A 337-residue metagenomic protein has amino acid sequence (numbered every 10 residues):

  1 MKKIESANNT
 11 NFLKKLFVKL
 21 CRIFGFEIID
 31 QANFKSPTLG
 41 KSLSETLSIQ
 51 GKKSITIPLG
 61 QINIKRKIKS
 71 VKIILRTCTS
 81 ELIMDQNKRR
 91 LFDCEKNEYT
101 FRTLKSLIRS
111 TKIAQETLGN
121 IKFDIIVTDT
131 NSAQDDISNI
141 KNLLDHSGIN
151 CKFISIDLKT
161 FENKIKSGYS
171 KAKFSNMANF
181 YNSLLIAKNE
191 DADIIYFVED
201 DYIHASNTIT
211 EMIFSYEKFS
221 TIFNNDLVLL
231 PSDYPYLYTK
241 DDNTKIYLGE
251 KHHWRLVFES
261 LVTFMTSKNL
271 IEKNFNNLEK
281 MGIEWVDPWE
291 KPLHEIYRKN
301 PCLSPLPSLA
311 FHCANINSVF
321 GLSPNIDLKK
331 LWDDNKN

Functional and structural regions predicted by a protein language model:
M1-T56: Membrane-proximal basic amphipathic "stem/tether" segments
K67, K72-R102: A solvent-exposed, charged loop/short amphipathic helix patch at secondary-structure junctions
V71-L75, L107, F123-V127: Hydrophobic targeting segments
L91-Y99, T103-I121: Short, acidic, metal-binding catalytic loop of nucleotide-sugar glycosyltransferases
D129-A192: Active-site-proximal specificity loops/subdomain of glycosyltransferases
K173-N176, A187-K188, I194-Y196, A205-L278: Conserved catalytic core of nucleotide-sugar-dependent glycosyltransferases
V198-D200: Short acidic donor-binding/metal-coordinating loop in glycosyltransferase active sites
K268-N337: C-terminal catalytic/acceptor-binding lobe
